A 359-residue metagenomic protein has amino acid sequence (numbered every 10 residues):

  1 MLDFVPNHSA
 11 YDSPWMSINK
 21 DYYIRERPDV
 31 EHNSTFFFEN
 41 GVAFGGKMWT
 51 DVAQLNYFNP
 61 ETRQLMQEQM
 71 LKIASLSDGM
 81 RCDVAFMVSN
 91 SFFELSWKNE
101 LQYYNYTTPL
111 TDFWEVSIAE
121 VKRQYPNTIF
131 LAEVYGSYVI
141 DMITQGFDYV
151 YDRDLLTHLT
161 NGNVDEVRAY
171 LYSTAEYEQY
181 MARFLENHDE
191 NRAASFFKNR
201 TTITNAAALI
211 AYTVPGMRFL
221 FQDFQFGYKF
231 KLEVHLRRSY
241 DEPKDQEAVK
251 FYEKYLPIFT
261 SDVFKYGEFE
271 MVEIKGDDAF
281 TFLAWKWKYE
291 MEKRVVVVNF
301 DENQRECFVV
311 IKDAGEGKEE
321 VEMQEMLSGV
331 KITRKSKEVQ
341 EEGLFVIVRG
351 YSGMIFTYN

Functional and structural regions predicted by a protein language model:
M1-N359: Active-site and adjacent substrate-binding regions of carbohydrate-active enzymes
